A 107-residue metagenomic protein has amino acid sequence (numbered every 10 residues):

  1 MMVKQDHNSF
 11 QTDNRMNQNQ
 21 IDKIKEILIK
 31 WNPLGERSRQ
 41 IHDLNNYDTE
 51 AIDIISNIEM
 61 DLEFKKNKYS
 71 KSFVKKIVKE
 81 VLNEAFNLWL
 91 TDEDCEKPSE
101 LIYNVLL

Functional and structural regions predicted by a protein language model:
M2-L107: Charged, amphipathic alpha-helical regulatory modules used for macromolecular assembly or allosteric control
